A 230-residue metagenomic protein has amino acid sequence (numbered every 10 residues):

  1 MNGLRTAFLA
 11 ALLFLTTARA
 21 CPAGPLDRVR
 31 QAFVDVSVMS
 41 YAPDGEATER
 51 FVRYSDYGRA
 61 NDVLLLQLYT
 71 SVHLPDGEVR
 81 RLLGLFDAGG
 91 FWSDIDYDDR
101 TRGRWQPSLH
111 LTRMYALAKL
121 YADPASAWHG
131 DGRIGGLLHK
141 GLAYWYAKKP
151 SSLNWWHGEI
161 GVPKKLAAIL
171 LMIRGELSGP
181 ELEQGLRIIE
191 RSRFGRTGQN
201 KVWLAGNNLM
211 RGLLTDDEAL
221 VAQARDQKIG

Functional and structural regions predicted by a protein language model:
M1-G3: N-terminal secretory signal peptides that target proteins for export/translocation
R5-A18: Hydrophobic helical h-region of N-terminal Sec-dependent signal peptides in bacterial secretory/periplasmic proteins
A7, P25, P75-E78, L204: Alpha-helical structural motif
A20-A23: Boundary at the C-terminal end of the N-terminal hydrophobic targeting segment
L26-G45, S55-L65, Y69-P75: N-terminal alpha-helical scaffolding segments that mark the starts of alpha-solenoid/helical-repeat architectures
V38-A42, E46-R59, R80-G230: Aromatic-lined, polymer-binding surfaces characteristic of secreted/periplasmic polysaccharide-degrading enzymes
